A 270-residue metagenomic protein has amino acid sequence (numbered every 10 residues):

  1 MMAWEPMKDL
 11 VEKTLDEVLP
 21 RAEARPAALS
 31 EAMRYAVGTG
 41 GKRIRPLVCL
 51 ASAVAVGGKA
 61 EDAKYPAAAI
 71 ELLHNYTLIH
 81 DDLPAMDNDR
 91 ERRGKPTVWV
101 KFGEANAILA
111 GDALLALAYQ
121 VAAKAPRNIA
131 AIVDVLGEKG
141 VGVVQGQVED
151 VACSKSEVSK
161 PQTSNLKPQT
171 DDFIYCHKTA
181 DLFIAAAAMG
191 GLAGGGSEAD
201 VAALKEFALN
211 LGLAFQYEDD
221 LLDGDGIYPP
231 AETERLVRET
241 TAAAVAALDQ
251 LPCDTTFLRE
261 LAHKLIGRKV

Functional and structural regions predicted by a protein language model:
M1-V270: All-alpha prenyltransferase/terpene-synthase fold signal
